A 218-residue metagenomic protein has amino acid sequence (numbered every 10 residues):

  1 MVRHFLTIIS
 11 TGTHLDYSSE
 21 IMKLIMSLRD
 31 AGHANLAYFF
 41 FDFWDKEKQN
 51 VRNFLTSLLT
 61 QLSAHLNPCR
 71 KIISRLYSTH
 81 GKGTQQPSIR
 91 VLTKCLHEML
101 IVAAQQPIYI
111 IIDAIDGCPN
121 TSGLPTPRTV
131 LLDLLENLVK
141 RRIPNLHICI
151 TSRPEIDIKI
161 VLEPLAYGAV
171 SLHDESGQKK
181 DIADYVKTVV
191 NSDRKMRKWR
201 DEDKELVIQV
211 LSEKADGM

Functional and structural regions predicted by a protein language model:
M1-M218: Conserved NB-ARC/NACHT P-loop NTPase core of NLR-like innate immune receptors
